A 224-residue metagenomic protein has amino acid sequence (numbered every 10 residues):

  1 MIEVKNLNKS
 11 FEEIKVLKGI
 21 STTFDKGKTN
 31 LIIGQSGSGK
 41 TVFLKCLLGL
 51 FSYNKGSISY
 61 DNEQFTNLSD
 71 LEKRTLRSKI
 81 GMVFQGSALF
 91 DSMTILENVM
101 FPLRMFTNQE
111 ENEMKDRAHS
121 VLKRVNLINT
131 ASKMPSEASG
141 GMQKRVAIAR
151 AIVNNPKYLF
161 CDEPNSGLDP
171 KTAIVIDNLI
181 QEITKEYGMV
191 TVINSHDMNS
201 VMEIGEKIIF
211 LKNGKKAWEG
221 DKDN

Functional and structural regions predicted by a protein language model:
L48: Helix-to-loop junction immediately C-terminal to a conserved catalytic motif
G56-F65: Conserved ABC transporter NBD signature motif
Q64, E111-N129: Conserved ABC ATPase "signature" region
M134-A138, M142: Conserved ABC ATPase signature
V153-K157: A short, proline-enriched helix->beta-strand linker immediately N-terminal to the Walker B motif in ABC-type P-loop
L159-D162: Catalytic Walker B motif of ABC-type/P-loop ATPase nucleotide-binding domains
P170-T172: Helix N-cap at the start of a conserved alpha-helix in ABC-type nucleotide-binding domains
